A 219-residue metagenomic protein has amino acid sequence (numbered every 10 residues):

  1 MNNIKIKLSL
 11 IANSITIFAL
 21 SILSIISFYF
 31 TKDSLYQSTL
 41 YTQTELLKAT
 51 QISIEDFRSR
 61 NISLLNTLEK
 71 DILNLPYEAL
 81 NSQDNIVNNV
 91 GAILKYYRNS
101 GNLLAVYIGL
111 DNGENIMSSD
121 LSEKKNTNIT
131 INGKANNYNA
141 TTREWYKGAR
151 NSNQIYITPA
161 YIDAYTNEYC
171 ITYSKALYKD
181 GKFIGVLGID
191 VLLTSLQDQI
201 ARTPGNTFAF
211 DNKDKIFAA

Functional and structural regions predicted by a protein language model:
N2-Y41: Extreme N-terminal signal-anchor transmembrane helix of membrane signaling/transducer proteins, especially in bacteria
I15-T16, K48-I52, E69, T158-P159: Alpha-helical transmembrane segments of multi-pass integral membrane proteins
T16, L20-L23, S53-F57, Q199: Histidine kinase transmitter module recognition
Y41-A49, F57-Q154: Extracytoplasmic/periplasmic sensory segments of membrane signal-transduction proteins
D84-S100, K182, V186-A219: Solvent-exposed, extracytoplasmic
L104, T172-Y173, P204-N206: Short loop/turn microsegments at loop-to-beta-strand junctions
M117-V191, L196-Q199: Extracytoplasmic/periplasmic ligand-binding sensor regions of membrane-associated signaling proteins
